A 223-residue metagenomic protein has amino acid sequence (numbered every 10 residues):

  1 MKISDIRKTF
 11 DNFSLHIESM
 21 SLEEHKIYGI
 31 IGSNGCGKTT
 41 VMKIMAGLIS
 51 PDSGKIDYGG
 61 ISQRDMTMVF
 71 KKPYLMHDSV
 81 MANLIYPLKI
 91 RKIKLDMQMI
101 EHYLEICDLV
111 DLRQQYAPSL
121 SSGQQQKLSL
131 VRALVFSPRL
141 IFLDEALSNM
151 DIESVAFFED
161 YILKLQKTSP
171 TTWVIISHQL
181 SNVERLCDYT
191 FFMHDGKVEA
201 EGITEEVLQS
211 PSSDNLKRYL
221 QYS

Functional and structural regions predicted by a protein language model:
A46: Helix-to-loop junction immediately C-terminal to a conserved catalytic motif
M97-L112: Conserved ABC ATPase "signature" region
Y116-L120: Conserved ABC ATPase signature
I141-E145: Catalytic Walker B motif of ABC-type/P-loop ATPase nucleotide-binding domains
S177-H178: H-loop/switch region of ABC-family ATPase nucleotide-binding domains
E205-S223: C-terminal boundary and immediately downstream tail of ABC-type ATPase nucleotide-binding domains
